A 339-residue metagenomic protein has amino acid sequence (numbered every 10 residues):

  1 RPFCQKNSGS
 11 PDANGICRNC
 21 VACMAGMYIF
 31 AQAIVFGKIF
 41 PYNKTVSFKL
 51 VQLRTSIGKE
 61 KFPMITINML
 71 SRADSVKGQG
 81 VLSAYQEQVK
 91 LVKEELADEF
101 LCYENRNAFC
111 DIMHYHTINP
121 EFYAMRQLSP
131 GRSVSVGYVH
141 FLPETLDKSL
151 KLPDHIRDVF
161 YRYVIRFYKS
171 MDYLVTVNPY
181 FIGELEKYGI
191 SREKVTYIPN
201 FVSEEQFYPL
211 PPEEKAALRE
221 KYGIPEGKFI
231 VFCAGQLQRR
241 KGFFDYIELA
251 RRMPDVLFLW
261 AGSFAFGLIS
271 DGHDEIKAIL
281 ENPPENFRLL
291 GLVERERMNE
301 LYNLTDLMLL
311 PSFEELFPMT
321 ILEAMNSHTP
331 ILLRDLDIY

Functional and structural regions predicted by a protein language model:
H155-L174: Membrane-proximal helix-turn-helix segments that form the acceptor-binding/catalytic region of lipid-linked
Y180, F201: Carbohydrate-associated surface elements
R219, P225-K241, I247-M253, L259: Conserved donor-binding/catalytic core segment of Leloir-type glycosyltransferases
L257-E275: Glycosyltransferase donor-sugar binding loop
G272-E296: Nucleotide-activated donor-binding/catalytic signature segment of Leloir-type glycosyltransferases, i.e., the conserved
E300-T305: Short alpha-helical donor nucleotide-sugar binding micro-motif in glycosyltransferases
F313: Aromatic "clamp/platform" in nucleotide-sugar-dependent glycosyltransferases that forms part of the donor/acceptor
P330-L333: Short hydrophobic beta-strand element within catalytic cores of glycosyltransferases and related nucleotide-activated
